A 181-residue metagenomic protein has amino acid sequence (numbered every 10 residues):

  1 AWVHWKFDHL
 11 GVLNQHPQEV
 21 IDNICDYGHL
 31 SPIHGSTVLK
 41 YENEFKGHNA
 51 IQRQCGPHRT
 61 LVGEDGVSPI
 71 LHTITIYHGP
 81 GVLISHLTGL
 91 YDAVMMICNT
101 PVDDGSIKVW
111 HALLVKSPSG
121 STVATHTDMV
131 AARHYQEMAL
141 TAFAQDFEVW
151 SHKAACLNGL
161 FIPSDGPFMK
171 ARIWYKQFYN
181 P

Functional and structural regions predicted by a protein language model:
A1-P181: C-terminal catalytic domain of Rieske-type non-heme iron oxygenases
